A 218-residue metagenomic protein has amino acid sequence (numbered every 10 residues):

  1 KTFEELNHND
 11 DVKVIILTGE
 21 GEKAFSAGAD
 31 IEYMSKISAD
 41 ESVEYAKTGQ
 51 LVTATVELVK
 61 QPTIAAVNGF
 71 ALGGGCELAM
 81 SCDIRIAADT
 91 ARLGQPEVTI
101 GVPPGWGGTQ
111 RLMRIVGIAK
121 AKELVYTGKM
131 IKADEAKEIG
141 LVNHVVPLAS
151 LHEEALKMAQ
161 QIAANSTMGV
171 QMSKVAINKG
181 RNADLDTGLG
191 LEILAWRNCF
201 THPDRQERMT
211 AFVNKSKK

Functional and structural regions predicted by a protein language model:
K1-E5, I86-A91, V142-G190, P203 (+1 more regions): C-terminal long alpha-helix characteristic of the crotonase
K1-I37, T55-A65, I84, A88-R92 (+1 more regions): A structural preference for short, pocket-lining loop segments at secondary-structure junctions
E22-S26, A71-G73, I177: Short, active-site-adjacent cap segments at secondary-structure transitions
K36-K47: A short acidic, glycine-rich active-site loop that binds or catalyzes chemistry on phosphate/adenosine moieties
V52-L58, A66, L72-Y126, I139 (+2 more regions): CoA-thioester-processing core
I84, E123, T127-K129, E135 (+2 more regions): Well-ordered beta-strand positions
